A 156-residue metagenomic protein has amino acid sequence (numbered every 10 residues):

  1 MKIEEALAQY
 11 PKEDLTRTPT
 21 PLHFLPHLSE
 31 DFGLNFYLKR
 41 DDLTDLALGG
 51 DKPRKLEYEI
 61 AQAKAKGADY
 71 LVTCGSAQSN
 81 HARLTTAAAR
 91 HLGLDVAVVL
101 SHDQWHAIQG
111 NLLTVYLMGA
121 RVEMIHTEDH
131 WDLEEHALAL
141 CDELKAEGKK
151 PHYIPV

Functional and structural regions predicted by a protein language model:
M1-V156: PLP-dependent amino-acid enzyme catalytic core
